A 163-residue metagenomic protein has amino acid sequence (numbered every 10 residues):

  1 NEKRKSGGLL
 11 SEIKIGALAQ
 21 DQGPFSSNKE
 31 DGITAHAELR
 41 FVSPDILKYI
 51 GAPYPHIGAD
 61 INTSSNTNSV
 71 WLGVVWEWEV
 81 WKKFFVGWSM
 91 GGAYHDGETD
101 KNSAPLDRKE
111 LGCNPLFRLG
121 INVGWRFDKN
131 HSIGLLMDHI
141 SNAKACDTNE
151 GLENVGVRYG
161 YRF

Functional and structural regions predicted by a protein language model:
E2-L10, V42-P53, V80-V86, N130: Short loop/turn motifs that connect adjacent beta-strands in outer-membrane beta-barrel proteins
E12-G16, Y54-H56, F85-S89, S132-G134 (+1 more regions): Residue-level detector of the transmembrane beta-barrel scaffold of outer-membrane proteins
E12-G23, G51-T63, M137-S141: Transmembrane beta-strand segments that form the barrel wall of outer-membrane beta-barrel proteins
A17-Q20, G87-G120, G124, H131: Outer-membrane beta-barrel translocator/channel fold
G23-I33, A59-V70, V80-K82, K144-E150: Solvent-exposed loop/turn segments connecting transmembrane beta-strands in outer-membrane beta-barrel proteins
A35, G151-F163: Outer-membrane beta-barrel "beta-signal"
A35-L39, L72-V74, I121, V157: Membrane-embedded beta-strands of outer-membrane beta-barrel proteins, especially the hydrophobic/small aromatic
L39-S43, W76-W78, W125, H139 (+1 more regions): Residue-level signature of outer-membrane beta-barrel architecture
